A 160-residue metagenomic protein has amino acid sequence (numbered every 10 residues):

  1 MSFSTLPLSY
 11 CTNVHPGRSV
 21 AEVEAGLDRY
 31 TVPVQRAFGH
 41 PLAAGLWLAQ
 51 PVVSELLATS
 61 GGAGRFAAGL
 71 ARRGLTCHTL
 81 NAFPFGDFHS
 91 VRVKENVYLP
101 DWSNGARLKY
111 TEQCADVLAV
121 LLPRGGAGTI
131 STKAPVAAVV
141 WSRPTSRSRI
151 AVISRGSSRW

Functional and structural regions predicted by a protein language model:
M1-A25: Boundary/entry segment of secreted carbohydrate-active catalytic domains
M1-F3, G26-A43, E55-F83, L118-G125 (+1 more regions): Acidic (Asp/Glu)-rich catalytic clusters
C11-N13, G45-A49, H78-N81, T129-K133: A cross-family glycoside hydrolase active-site/sugar-binding cleft signature
C11-T12, L42-E55, R92-D101: Glycine-/proline-rich flexible loop or hinge segments
P16-A25, W47-G62, A138: Acidic-and-aromatic substrate-binding clefts and catalytic sites of carbohydrate-active enzymes
G17-E22, A67-L75, Y110, C114: Short, mixed-charge, low-aromatic patches
N81-D87, V136: Short glycine-enriched loops at secondary-structure junctions
V91-W160: Active-site acidic/histidine proton-transfer and metal-coordination neighborhood in alpha/beta enzyme cores
